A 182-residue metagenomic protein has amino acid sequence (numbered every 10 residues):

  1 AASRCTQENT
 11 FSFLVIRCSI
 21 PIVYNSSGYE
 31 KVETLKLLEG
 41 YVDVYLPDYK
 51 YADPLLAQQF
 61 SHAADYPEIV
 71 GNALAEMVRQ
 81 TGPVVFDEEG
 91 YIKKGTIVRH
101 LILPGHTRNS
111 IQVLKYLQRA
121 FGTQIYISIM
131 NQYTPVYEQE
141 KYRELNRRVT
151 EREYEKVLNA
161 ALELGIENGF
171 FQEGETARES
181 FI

Functional and structural regions predicted by a protein language model:
A1-Y142: Conserved AdoMet/S-adenosylmethionine-binding subsite of the radical SAM
D87-G90, T96, V136-F171: Conserved N-terminal glycine/acidic-rich loop preference
M130, F171-G174: Conserved beta-strand termini and adjacent loop/short-helix elements that scaffold enzyme active sites in alpha/beta
E173-I182: Radical SAM enzyme core and accessory elements
